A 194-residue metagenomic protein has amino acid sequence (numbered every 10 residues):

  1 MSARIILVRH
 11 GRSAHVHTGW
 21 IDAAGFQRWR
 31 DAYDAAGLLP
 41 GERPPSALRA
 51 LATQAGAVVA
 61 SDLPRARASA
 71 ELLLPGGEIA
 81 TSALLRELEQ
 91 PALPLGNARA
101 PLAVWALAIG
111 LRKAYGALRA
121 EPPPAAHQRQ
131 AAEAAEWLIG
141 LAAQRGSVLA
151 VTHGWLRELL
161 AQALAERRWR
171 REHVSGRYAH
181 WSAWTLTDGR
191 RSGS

Functional and structural regions predicted by a protein language model:
S2-L84, P101-E133, A179-W181, G189: Active-site-proximal alpha-helix that buttresses catalytic centers in soluble enzyme cores
I5, G56, Q144-G154: Generic beta-sheet signal
V16-I21, P91-G96, Q162-A163: Short aromatic-enriched loop/helix-cap "lid" or pocket-rim segments at secondary-structure transitions that line
G25-R28, A165-G193: Domain-level recognition of soluble alpha/beta enzyme cores, biased toward histidine phosphatases/phosphomutases
L63-R65, G154-E158: Gly/Ser/Thr-rich loops at beta-strand to alpha-helix junctions that form or flank small-molecule/cofactor-binding
A68-L72, A92, L159-L164: A short acidic (Asp/Glu
L84-A100: Signature for phosphate-centric chemistry
R129-A143: A short, acidic, amphipathic alpha-helical segment used as a generic capping/interface helix at domain edges
